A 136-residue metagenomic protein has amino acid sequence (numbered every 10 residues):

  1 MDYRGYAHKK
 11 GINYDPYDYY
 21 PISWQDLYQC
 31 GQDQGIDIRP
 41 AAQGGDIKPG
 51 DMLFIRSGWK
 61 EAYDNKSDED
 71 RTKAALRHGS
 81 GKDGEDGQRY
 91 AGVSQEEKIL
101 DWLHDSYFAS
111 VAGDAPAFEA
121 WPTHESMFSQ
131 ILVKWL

Functional and structural regions predicted by a protein language model:
M1-L136: Active-/binding-site microenvironments in catalytic and ligand-binding cores
